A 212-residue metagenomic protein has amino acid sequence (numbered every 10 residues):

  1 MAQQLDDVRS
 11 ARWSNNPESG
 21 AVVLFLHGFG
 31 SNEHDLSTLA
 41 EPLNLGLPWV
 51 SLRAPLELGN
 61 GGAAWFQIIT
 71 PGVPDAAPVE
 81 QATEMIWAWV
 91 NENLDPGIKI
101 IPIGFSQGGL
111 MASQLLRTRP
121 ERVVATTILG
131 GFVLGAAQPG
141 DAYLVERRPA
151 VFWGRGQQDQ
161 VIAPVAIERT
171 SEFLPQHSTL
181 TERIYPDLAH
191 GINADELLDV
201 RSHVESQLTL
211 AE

Functional and structural regions predicted by a protein language model:
A2-G97: Serine-hydrolase catalytic machinery in alpha/beta-hydrolase-like enzymes
G28, S106, G130: Catalytic nucleophile serine of serine hydrolases, specifically the conserved "nucleophile elbow" pentapeptide
G61-P71, G131-V151: Flexible "cap/lid" loop of the alpha/beta hydrolase fold
D95-F105: Alpha/beta-hydrolase fold nucleophile elbow
G104-G108, A112: Gly/Ala-rich beta-loop-alpha elbow adjacent to hydrolase catalytic centers
E121-L134: A conserved short beta-strand
F152-R155, D159: Short beta-strand/loop motif that positions the catalytic acidic residue of the alpha/beta-hydrolase fold
V165-E212: C-terminal catalytic histidine-bearing segment of alpha/beta-hydrolase fold enzymes
